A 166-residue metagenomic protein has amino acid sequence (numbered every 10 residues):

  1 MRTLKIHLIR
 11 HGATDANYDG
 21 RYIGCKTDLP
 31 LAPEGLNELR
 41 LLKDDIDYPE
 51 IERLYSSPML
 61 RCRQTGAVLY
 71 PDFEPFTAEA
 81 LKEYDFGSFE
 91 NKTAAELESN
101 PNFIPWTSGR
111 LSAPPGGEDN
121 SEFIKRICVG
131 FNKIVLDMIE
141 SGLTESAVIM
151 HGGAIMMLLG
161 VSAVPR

Functional and structural regions predicted by a protein language model:
M1-K5, Y84-A95, L136, E140-T144 (+1 more regions): Acidic, low-complexity terminal tails and accessory targeting/binding regions of phosphate-metabolizing enzymes
L4, R10-F73: Active-site-proximal alpha-helix that buttresses catalytic centers in soluble enzyme cores
D15-A16, R63, V129-R166: Active-site-adjacent alpha-helix immediately C-terminal to a catalytic or transition-state-stabilizing loop
P33-Y48, E52, Q64-A67, A95 (+3 more regions): Replace "anionic and nucleotidyl ligands
P49, D72-F76, I104, S141 (+1 more regions): Secondary-structure boundary/capping positions in well-ordered alpha/beta enzyme cores
S56-S57, K125, I149-M150: Short beta-strand scaffold positions
L69-V129: Phosphate-handling substructures
